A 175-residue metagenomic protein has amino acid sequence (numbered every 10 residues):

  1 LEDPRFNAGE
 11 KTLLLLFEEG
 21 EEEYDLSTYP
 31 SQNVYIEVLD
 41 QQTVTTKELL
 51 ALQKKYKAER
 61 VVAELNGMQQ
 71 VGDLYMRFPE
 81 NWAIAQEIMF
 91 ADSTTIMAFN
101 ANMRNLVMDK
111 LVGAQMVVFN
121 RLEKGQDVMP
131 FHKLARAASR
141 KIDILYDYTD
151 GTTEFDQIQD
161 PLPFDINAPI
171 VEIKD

Functional and structural regions predicted by a protein language model:
L1-Q86, F90-M97: Nucleotide-state-sensitive switch-loop elements of NTP-binding domains
S27-S31, K110-L111, A135-A137: Short, conserved catalytic or adaptor-binding loops enriched in Gly and charged residues
T46, M68-V71, R104, M108 (+1 more regions): Amphipathic alpha-helical transducer elements in NTP-driven molecular machines
A58, A114-Q115: Short, well-ordered alpha-helix to beta-strand connector turns
D73, R77, K110-G113, P130-L134: Alpha-helical scaffold elements adjacent to nucleotide-binding pockets in ATP/GTP-utilizing enzyme cores
Q86, Q115-M116: Well-ordered beta-strand positions
M97-L111: Flexible active-site lid/hinge loop adjacent to a nucleotide/diphosphate and Mg2+-phosphate binding pocket
M116, N120, K124-D175: C-terminal accessory "lid"/substrate-recognition subdomains
